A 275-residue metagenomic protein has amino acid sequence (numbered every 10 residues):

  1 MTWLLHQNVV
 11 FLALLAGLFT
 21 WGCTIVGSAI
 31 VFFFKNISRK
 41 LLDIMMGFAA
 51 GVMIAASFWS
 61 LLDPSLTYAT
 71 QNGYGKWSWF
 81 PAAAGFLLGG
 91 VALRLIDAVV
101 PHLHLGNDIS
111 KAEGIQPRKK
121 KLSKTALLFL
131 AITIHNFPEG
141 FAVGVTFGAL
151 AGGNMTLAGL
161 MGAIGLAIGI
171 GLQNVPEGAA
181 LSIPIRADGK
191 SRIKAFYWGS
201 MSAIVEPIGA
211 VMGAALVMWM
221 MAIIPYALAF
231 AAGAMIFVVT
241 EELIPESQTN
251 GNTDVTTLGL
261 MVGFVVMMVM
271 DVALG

Functional and structural regions predicted by a protein language model:
M1-G275: Intrinsically disordered, metal-sensing/regulatory segments
